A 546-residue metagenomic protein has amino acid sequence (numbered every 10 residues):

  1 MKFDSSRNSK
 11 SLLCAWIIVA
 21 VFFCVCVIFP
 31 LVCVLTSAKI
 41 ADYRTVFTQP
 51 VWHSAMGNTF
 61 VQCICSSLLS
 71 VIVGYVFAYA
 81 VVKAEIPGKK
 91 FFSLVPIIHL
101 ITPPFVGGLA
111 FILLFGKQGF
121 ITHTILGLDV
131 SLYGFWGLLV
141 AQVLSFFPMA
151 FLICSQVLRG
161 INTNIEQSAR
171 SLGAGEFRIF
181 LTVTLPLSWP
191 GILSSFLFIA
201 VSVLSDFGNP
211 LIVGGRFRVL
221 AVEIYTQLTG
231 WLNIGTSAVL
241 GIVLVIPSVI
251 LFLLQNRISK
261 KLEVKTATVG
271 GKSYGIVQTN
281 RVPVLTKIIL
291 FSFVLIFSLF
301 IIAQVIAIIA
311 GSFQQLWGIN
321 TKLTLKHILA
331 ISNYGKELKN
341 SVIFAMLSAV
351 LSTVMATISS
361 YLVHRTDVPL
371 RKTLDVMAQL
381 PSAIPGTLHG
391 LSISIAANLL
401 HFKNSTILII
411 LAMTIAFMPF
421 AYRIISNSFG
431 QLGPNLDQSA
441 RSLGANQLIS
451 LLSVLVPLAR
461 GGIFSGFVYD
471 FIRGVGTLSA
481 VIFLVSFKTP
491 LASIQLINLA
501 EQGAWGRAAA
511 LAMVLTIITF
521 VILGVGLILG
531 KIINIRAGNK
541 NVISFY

Functional and structural regions predicted by a protein language model:
M1-V19, N256-L295, L527-Y546: Transmembrane alpha-helical segments of polytopic membrane transport and secretion proteins
F3-D4, A41-T48, L323-S332: A short amphipathic helical element positioned immediately N-terminal to and/or at the very start of a transmembrane
N8-A41, P50-R159, L187-G208, V239-N256 (+7 more regions): Membrane-water interface segments at the C-terminal ends of transmembrane alpha-helices in multi-pass inner-membrane
A84, R159-S188, F217, T366 (+1 more regions): Short helix-to-coil transition segments within interhelical loops that connect adjacent transmembrane helices
G175, E263-T279, W317-I331: Juxtamembrane inter-helical linkers in multi-pass membrane proteins
D206-W231, I319-N320, L478-W505, N539-Y546: Glycine-rich helix-loop "coupling/hinge" segments at transmembrane-helix boundaries in multipass transporters
V222-P247: Helix-loop-helix hairpin linking two adjacent transmembrane segments in secondary transporters
L432-L436: A donor-sugar binding/catalytic signature common to diverse glycosyltransferases and related nucleotide-sugar
